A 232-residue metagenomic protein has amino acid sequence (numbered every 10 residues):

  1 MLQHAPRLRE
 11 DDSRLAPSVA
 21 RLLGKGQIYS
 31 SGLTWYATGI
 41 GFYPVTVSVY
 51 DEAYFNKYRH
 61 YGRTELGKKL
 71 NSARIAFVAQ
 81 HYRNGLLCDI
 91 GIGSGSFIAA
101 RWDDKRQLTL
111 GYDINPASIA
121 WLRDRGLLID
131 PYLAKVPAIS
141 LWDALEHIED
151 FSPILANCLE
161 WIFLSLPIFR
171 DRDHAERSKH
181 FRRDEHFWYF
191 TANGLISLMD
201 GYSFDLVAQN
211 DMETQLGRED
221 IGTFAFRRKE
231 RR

Functional and structural regions predicted by a protein language model:
M1-A138, F151-N157, R182, A192-N193 (+2 more regions): Conserved N-terminal segment of class I S-adenosyl-L-methionine
A138-A144: A short beta-strand submotif of the Rossmann-like class I SAM-dependent methyltransferase core that lines
D143, L166, N210: Active-site proximal loops enriched in glycine and acidic residues that flank catalytic Cys/His/Asp and coordinate
I148: Catalytic P-loop NTPase motifs of RecA-like helicase/translocase cores
S152-L164, I168: A short glycine-rich, Lys/Arg-flanked "PGG" loop and its adjoining helix->strand segment in the class I
L164-Y189, N193-S197: Short, glycine-/aromatic-enriched active-site segment of Class I SAM-dependent methyltransferases
G201-F204: A structural motif corresponding to the C-terminal end of an alpha-helix and its immediate exit/capping segment
